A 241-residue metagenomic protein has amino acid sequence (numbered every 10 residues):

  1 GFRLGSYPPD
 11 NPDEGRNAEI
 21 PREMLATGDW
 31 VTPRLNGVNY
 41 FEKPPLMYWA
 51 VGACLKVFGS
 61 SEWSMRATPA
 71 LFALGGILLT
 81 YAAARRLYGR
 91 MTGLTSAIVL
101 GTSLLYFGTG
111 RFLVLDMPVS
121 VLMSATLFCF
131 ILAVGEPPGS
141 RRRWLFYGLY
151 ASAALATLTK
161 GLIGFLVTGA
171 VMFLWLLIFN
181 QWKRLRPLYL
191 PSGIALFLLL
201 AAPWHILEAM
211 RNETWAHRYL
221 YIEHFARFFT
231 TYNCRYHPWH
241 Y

Functional and structural regions predicted by a protein language model:
G1-Y241: Membrane-integral, polyisoprenol-dependent glycosyltransferases of the GT-C/oligosaccharyltransferase superfamily
